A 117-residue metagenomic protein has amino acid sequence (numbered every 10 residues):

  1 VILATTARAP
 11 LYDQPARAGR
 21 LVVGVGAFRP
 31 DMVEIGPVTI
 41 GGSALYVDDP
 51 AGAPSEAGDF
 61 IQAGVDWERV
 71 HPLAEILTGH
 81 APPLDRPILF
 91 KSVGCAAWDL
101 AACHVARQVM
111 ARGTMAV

Functional and structural regions predicted by a protein language model:
V1-L3, V22-V23: N-terminal Rossmann-like NAD(P) cofactor-binding module of classical short-chain dehydrogenase/reductase
L3-T6, S92: Ser/Thr-centric signal marking residues that sit in or immediately flank functional binding/regulatory motifs
T5-A7, G26-A27: Short glycine-/small-residue-rich Rossmann-like dinucleotide-binding loops
R8, A51-G52, G94-C95: Short, glycine-/Ser/Thr-/acidic-enriched flexible segments
Y12-D13: Structural motif
A16-P82: Rossmann-fold NAD(P)-binding glycine/threonine-rich loop
V65-V117: NAD(P)-dependent dehydrogenase/reductase Rossmann-like domain
